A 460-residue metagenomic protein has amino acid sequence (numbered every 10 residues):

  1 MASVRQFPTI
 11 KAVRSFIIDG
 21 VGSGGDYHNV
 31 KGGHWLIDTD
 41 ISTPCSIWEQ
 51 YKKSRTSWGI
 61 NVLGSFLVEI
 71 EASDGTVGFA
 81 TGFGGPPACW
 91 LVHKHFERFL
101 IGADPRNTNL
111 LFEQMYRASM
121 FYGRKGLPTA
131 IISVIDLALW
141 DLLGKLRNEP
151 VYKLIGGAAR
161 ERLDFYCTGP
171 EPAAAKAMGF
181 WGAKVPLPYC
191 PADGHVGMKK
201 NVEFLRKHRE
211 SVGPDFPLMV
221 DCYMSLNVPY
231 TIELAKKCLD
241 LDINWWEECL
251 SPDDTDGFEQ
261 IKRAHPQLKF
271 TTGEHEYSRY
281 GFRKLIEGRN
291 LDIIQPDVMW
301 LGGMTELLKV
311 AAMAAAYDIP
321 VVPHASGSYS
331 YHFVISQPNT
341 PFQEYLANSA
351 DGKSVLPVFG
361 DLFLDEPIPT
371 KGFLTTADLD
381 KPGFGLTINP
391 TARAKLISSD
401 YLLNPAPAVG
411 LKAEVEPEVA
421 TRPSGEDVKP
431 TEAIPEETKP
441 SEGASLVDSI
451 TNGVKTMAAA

Functional and structural regions predicted by a protein language model:
R5-G25, N29-K53, S326-G443, V447 (+1 more regions): Flexible C-terminal active-site loop/helix
I10, G75, F96, I135 (+8 more regions): Conserved, mostly hydrophobic/aromatic
W35, W48-E49, D242, D253-T375 (+1 more regions): Shared catalytic-loop signature of beta/alpha-barrel
S54-T56, E71-L146, A350, V415-E418 (+1 more regions): Metal- or metallocofactor-binding catalytic centers and their adjacent structured scaffolds across diverse enzyme
F66-A72, P367-P369: Short beta-strand elements
L127-A130, D136-P170: Glycine-rich, aromatic-flanked loop segments that form ligand/cofactor-binding clefts across common enzyme folds
G156-I261, H265: Metal-dependent enolase-superfamily TIM-barrel catalytic cores that perform enediolate-based chemistry
